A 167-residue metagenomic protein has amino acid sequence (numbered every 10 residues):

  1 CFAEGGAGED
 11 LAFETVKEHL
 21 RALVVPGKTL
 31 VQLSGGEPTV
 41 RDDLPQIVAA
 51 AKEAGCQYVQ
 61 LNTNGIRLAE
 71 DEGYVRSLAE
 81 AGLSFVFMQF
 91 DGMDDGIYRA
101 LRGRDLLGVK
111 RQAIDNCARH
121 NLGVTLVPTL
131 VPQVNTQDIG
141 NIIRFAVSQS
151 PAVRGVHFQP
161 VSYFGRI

Functional and structural regions predicted by a protein language model:
C1-E14: Canonical Radical SAM [4Fe-4S] cluster-binding loop centered on the CxxxCxxC motif and its immediate flanking residues
K17-S34, R41-P160: Radical SAM/AdoMet-radical enzyme domain recognition
S162-I167: A C-terminal junction/extension of Radical SAM enzymes
